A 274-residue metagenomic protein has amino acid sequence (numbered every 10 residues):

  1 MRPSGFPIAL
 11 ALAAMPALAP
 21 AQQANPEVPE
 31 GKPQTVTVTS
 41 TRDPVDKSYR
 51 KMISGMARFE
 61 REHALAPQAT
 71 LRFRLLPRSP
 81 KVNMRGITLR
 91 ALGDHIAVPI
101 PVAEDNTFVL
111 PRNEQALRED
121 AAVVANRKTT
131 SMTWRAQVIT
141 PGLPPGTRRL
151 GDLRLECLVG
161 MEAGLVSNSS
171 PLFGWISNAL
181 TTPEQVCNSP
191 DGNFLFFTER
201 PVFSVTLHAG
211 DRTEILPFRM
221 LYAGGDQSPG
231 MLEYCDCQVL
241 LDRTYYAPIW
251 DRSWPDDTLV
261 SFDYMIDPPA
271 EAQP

Functional and structural regions predicted by a protein language model:
M1-I8: Bacterial N-terminal signal peptides that target proteins for export
A14-P20: N-terminal signal peptide c-region/cleavage motif recognized by signal peptidases
Q22-R112: N-terminal Sec/ER secretory leader and immediately downstream segment of secreted/extracellular precursors
L75-P101, T182-G230: Extended low-complexity, serine/threonine- and proline-enriched intrinsically disordered segments
P80-N168: Structured domain cores in non-transmembrane regions
A103-E114, L221-S228, E233-V239, T244-Y245: Glycine-centered loop-to-beta-strand initiation motif
L117-V138, A247-P269: Short, aromatic- and glycine-rich surface loops/edge beta-strands on solvent-exposed regions
R135-D211: Short helix-loop boundary/capping segments
